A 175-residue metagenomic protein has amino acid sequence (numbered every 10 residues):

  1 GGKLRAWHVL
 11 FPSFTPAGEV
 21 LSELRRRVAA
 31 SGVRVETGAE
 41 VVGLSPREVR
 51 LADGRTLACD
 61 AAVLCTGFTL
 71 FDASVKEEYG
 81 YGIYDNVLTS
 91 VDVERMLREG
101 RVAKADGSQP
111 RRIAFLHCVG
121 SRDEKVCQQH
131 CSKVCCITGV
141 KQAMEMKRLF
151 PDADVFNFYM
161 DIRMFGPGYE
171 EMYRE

Functional and structural regions predicted by a protein language model:
G1-A6, G18, G38-E40, L44 (+1 more regions): Rossmann-like dinucleotide/flavin-binding elements
L4-L51, I162-E175: N-terminal Rossmann-like dinucleotide/flavin-binding domain of flavoprotein oxidoreductases that bind FAD/FMN
R26, A30, R55, R95-R98: Polar/charged alpha-helical tracts
G32, C59-D60, Y84, P110: Short, well-ordered alpha-helix to beta-strand connector turns
A52-A61: Core beta-strand elements of the Rossmann-like FAD/NAD(P) dinucleotide-binding domain in flavoenzyme oxidoreductases
